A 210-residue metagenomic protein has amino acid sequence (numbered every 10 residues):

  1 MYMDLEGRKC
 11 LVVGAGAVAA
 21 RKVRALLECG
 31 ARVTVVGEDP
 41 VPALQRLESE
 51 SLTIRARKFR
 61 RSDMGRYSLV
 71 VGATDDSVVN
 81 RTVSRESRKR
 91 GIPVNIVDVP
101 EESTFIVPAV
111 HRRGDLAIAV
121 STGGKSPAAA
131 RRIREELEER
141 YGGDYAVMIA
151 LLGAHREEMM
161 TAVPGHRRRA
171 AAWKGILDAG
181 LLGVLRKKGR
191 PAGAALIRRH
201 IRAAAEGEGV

Functional and structural regions predicted by a protein language model:
M1-D39, L44-L47: Hydrophobic, well-ordered beta-alpha structural blocks that scaffold small-molecule cofactor pockets
A17-V18, V78, G124: Residue-level detector of alpha-helix initiation sites
V33, I54, P93-V94: Hydrophobic beta-strand scaffold residues
G37, I54-K58, D98: Short loop/edge segments at beta-strand edges and connector loops that shape dinucleotide/nucleotide cofactor-binding
E48-G65: Glycine-rich, highly charged phosphate/nucleotide-binding loops
L69-D75, N80-V107: ADP-ribose/adenylate-binding Rossmann-like module
I96-A146: E1/E1-like adenylate-forming module used to activate ubiquitin-like modifiers and sulfur-carrier proteins
G124-V210: An accessory alpha-helical subdomain
